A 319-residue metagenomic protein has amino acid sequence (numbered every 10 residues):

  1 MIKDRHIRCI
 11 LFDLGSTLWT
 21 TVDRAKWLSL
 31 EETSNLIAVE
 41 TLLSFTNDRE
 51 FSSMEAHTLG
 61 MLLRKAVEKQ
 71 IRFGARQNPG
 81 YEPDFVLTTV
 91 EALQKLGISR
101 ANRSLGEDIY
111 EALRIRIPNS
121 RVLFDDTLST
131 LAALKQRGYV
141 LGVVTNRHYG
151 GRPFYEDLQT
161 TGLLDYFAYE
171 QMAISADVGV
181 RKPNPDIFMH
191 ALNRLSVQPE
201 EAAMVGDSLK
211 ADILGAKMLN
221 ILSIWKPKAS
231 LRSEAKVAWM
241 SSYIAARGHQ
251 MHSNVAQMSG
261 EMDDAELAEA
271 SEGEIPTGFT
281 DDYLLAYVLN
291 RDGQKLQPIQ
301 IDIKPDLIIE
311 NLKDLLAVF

Functional and structural regions predicted by a protein language model:
M1-I10, T20-V22, F45, F51-M54 (+3 more regions): Asp-based, Mg2+/Mn2+-dependent phosphohydrolase catalytic module
I2, V22-K26, L30, Q77-Y81 (+4 more regions): Conserved aromatic-histidine-acidic binding/catalytic patches
R5, N78-V90, R103-S104, E111-G142: Short, acidic loop-to-helix structural element flanking the phosphoryl-transfer center in phosphate-processing enzymes
D13: Conserved catalytic-loop position in the HRD/HxD motif
S16: Receiver (REC) domain active-site loop signature in two-component systems and cognate sites in sensor histidine kinases
R24-L42: Basic, amphipathic juxtamembrane/active-site segments that coordinate anionic phosphate or diphosphate groups
L36, V86-E91, R152, D186: A generic alpha-helix surface/boundary motif
E40, E50-E111: A metal-dependent, Asp-based hydrolase signature
